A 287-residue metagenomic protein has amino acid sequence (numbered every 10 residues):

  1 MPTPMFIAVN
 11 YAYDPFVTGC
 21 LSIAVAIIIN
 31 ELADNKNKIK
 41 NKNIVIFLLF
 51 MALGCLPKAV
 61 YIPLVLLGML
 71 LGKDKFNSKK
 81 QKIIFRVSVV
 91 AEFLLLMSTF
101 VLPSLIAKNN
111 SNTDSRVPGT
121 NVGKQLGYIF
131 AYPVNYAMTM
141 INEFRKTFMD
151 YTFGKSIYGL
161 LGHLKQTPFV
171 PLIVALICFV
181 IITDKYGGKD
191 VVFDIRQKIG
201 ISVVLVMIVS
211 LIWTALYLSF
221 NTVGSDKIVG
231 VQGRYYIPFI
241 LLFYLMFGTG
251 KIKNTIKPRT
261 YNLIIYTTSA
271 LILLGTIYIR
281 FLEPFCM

Functional and structural regions predicted by a protein language model:
N10-V17: Short acidic/glycine- and proline-prone juxtamembrane loop motifs at membrane-interface regions of multi-pass membrane
A24-N43: Membrane-interface transmembrane helices that cradle and orient dolichyl/undecaprenyl
N43-A59, L64-L70: Membrane-interface alpha helices of multi-pass inner-membrane proteins
V45-M51, N77-P103, I199-M207, I265-A270: Hydrophobic alpha-helical membrane-interfacial segments at the cytosolic entry of transmembrane helices
L66-D74, S78-Y186: Membrane-lumen/periplasm interface segments of specific transmembrane helices in polyprenyl phosphate-linked
L94-L96, A107-K108, K257-M287: Transmembrane helical bundles and short interhelical boundary loops of multi-pass, membrane-embedded
F100-A107, D184-K189, W213-G224, I277-M287: Juxtamembrane "helix-exit" motif on the non-cytosolic side of transmembrane helices
V192-T222: Transmembrane alpha-helix segments characteristic of polytopic inner-membrane glycan-assembly/cell-envelope
